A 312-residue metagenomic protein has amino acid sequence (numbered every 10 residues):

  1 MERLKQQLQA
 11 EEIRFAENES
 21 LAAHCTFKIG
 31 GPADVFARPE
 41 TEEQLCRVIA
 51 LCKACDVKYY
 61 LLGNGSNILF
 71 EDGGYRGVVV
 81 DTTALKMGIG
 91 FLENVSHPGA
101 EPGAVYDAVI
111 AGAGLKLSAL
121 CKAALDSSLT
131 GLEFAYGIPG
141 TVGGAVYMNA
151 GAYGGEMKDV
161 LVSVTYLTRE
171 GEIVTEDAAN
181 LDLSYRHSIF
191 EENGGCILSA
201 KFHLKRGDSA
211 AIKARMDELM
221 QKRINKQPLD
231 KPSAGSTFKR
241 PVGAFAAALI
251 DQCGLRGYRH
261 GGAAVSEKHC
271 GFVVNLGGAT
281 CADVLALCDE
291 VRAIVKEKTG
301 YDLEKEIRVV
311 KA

Functional and structural regions predicted by a protein language model:
M1-V142: Anion-binding (especially nucleotide phosphate/pyrophosphate-binding) glycine-rich loop and adjoining beta-alpha core
A16-E17, C25, I68, L167-D289 (+1 more regions): Phosphate/pyrophosphate- and phosphate-bearing ligand-binding catalytic cores of soluble enzymes
G30-G31, A37-E42, L69-I89, Y147-D177 (+1 more regions): Structural signature of FAD isoalloxazine-binding scaffolds in flavoprotein oxidoreductases
G31-P32, N64-S66, Y75-V78, L115 (+7 more regions): Gly/Ser/Thr-rich helix-start
C55, L62-N64, V160, K231-P232 (+1 more regions): Short, basic and Ser/Thr-rich N-terminal targeting/leader segments
N67-I68, C121-A124, L132-Y136, N149-E156 (+3 more regions): A generic local secondary-structure boundary/capping motif
V79, E133, T165, I307-R308: Residues embedded in well-ordered beta-strands within globular domains across many folds
A124, V142, V146-A150, T165-T168 (+2 more regions): Short, well-ordered alpha-helical segments in soluble proteins
